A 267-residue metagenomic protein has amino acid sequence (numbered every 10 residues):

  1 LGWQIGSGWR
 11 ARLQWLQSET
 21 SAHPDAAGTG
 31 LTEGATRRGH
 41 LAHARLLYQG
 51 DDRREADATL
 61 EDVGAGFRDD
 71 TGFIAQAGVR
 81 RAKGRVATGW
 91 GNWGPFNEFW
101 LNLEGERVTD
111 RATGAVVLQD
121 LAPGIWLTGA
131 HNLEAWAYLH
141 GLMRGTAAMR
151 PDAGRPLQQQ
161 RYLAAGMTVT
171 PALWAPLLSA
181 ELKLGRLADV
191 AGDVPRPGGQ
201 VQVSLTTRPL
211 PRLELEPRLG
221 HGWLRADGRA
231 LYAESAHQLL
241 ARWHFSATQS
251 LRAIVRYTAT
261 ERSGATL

Functional and structural regions predicted by a protein language model:
G2-G6: Hydrophobic, small-residue-rich alpha-helical packing segments that form membrane-like cores
R10: Basic (Lys/Arg-enriched) interaction patch that binds polyanionic ligands
Q17, D25-L267: Exposed, low-structure sequence patches enriched in small/polar residues
